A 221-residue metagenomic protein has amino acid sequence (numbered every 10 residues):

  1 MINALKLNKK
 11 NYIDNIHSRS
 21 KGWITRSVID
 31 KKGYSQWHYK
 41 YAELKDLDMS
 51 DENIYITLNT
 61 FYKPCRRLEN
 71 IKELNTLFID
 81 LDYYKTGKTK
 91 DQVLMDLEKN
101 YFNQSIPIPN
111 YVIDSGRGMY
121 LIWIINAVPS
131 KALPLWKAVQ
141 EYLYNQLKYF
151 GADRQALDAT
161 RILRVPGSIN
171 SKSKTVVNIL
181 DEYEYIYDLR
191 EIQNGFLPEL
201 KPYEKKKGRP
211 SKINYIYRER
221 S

Functional and structural regions predicted by a protein language model:
M1-I2, Q104-D114: Short, glycine- and small/hydrophobic-rich beta-strand elements in well-ordered beta-sheets
M1-T76, Y83-M95, N100, R161 (+3 more regions): DNA replication initiation on ssDNA origins
I2-N11, K148-S221: C-terminal accessory nucleic-acid interaction domains of nucleic acid-metabolism proteins
Y62-R67, P107, K148-G151: Residue-level detector of functional hotspots within protein domains
N75-Y84, K88, M95, R117-E141 (+2 more regions): Modules that initiate DNA replication and primer synthesis
G87-Q104, I125-G151, K172-Q193: Helical (often loop-to-helix) elements that flank the catalytic cores of nucleotide-handling enzymes
P109-R117, D153-D158: Short beta-strand
